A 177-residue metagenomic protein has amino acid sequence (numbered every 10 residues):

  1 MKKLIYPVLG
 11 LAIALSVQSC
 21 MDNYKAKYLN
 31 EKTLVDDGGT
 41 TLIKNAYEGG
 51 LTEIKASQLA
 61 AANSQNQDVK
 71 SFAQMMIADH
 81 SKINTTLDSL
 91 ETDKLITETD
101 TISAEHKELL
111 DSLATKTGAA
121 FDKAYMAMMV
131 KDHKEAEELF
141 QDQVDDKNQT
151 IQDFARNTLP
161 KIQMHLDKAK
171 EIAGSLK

Functional and structural regions predicted by a protein language model:
K2-G10, S16-K177: His/Met- and acidic-residue-enriched segments that coordinate or traffic transition-metal cofactors and support
